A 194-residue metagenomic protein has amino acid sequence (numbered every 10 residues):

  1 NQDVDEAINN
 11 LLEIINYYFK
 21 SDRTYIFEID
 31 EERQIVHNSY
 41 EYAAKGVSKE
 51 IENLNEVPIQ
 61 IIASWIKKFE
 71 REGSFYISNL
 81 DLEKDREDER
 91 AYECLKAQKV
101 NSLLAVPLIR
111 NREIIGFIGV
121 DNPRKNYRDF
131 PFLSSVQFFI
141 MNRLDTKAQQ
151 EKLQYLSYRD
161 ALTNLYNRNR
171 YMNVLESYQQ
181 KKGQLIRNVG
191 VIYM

Functional and structural regions predicted by a protein language model:
N1-S39, L185-I186: Helix-loop-beta substructure at the N-terminus of cytosolic sensory domains that couple signal/ligand detection
E13, Y25-K67, G73: GAF sensory/regulatory domain recognition with acknowledged cross-activation on helical regulatory dimers
Y76-N101: Signal-transducing coupling segments at domain and membrane junctions
N101-I109: A short, aliphatic-rich beta-strand micro-motif
G116-N126: Short beta-strand-to-loop transition segments that serve as allosteric relay/switch motifs in sensory/regulatory domains
R124-D145: Amphipathic alpha-helical "output/dimerization" segments
Q154-N173, M194: Conserved nucleotide-binding and Mg2+-coordinating catalytic segments in signaling enzymes
Y171-M194: Active-site-proximal structural segments of metal-dependent nucleotidyl cyclase/transferase enzymes
